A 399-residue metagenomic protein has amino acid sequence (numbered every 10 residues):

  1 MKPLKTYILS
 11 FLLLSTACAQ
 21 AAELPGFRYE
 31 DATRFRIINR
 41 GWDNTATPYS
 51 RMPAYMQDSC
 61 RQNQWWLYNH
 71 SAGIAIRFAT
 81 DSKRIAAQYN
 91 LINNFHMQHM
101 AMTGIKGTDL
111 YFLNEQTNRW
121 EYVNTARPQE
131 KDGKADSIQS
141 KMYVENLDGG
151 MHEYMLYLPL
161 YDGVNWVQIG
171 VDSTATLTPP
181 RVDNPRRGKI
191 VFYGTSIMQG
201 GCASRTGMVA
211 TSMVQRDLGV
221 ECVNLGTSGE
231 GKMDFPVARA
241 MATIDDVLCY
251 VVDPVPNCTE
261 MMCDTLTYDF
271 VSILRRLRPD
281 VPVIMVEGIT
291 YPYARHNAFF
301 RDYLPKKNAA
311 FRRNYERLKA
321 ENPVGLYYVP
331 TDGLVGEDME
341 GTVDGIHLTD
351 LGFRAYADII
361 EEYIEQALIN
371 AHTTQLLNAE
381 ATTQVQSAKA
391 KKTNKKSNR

Functional and structural regions predicted by a protein language model:
L4-S15: Sec-dependent N-terminal signal peptides
I8, C18-K189, E365-R399: N-terminal secretory targeting modules
M97-A101, G200-M208, D302-P305: Glycine- and acidic-residue-enriched helix-capping/strand-helix junction motifs
R187-M208, S228: Catalytic nucleophile-elbow at a beta strand-turn-alpha helix junction centered on a G-D-S/GDSL motif, marking
C202, T206, V214, G231-R276 (+1 more regions): Oxyanion-hole/transition-state-stabilizing segment in secreted/luminal serine hydrolases and related acyltransferases
T211-N224, E316: Short helix-loop-beta junction
D264, D350-E361: Short, amphipathic alpha-helical "lid/cap" segments that border enzyme active or binding sites
Y291-P330, A355: Substrate-gating cap/lid alpha-helix
